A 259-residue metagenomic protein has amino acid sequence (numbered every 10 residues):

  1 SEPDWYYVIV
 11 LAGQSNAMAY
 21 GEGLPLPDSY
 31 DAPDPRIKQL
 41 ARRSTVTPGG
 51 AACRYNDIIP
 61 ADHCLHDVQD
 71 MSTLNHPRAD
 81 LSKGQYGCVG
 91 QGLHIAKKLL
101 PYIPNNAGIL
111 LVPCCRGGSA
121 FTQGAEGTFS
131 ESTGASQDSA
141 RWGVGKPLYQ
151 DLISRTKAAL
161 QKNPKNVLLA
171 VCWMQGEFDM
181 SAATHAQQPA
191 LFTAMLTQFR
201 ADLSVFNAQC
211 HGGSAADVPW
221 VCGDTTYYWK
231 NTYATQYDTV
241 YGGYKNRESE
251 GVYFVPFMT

Functional and structural regions predicted by a protein language model:
S1-T259: Cell-envelope and extracellular/periplasmic
